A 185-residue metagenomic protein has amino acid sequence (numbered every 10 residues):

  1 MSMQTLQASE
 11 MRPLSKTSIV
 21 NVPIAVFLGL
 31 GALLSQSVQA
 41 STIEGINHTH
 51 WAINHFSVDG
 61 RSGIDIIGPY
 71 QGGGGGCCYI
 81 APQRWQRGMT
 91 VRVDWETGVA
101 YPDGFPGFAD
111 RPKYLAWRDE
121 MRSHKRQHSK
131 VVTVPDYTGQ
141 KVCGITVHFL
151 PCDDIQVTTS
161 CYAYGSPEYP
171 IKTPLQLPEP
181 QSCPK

Functional and structural regions predicted by a protein language model:
M1-K16: N-terminal secretory signal peptides that target proteins for export/translocation
N21-A32: Bacterial N-terminal signal peptides
V38-A40: Boundary at the C-terminal end of the N-terminal hydrophobic targeting segment
I43-W51: Structural motif
E44, R92-D94, T146: Beta-strand secondary-structure signal
F56-P102: Tryptophan-paired
T97-K185: Beta-strand-rich cores of mature extracytoplasmic or soluble domains
